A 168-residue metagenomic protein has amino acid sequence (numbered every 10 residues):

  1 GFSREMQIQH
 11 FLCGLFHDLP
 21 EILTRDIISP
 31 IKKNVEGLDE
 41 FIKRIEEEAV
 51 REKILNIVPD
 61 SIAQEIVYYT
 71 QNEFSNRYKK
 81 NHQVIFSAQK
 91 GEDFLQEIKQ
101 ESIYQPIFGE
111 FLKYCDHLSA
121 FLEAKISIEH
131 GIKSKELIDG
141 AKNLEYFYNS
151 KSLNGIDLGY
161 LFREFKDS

Functional and structural regions predicted by a protein language model:
G1-S168: Alpha-helical, largely C-terminal catalytic domains that coordinate divalent metal ions via clustered Asp/Glu/His
